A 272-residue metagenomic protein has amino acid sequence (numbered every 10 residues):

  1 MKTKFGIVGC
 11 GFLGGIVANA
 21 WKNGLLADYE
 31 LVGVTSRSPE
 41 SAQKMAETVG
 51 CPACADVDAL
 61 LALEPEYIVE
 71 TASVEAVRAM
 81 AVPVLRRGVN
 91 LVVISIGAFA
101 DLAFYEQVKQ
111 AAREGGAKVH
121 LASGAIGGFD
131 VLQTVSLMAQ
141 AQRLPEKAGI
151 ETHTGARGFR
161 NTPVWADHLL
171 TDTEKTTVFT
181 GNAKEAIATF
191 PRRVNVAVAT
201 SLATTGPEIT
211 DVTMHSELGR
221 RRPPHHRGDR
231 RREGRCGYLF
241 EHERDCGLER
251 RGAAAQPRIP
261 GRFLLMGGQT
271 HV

Functional and structural regions predicted by a protein language model:
M1-K44: N-terminal Rossmann-like dinucleotide-binding module
V8, I16, H120, I126-M266: Active-site-lining helix/loop region of Rossmann-like oxidoreductase modules
E30-G33, E66-I68, K118-V119: Short active-site oxyanion
K44-C51: Short, conserved SAM-binding/catalytic segment of Class I S-adenosyl-L-methionine-dependent methyltransferases
C51, R87-N90, E114-A117: A short helix->loop->beta-strand "cap" motif at the edges of active sites that frequently abuts
C54, E70, V93, V119-S123: General beta-strand structural signal in soluble alpha/beta enzymes
A55-R86, A98-L102: Beta-loop-alpha module in the N-terminal Rossmann-like domain of NAD(P)-dependent dehydrogenases, especially those
I96-K118: Rossmann-fold NAD(P)-binding glycine/threonine-rich loop
